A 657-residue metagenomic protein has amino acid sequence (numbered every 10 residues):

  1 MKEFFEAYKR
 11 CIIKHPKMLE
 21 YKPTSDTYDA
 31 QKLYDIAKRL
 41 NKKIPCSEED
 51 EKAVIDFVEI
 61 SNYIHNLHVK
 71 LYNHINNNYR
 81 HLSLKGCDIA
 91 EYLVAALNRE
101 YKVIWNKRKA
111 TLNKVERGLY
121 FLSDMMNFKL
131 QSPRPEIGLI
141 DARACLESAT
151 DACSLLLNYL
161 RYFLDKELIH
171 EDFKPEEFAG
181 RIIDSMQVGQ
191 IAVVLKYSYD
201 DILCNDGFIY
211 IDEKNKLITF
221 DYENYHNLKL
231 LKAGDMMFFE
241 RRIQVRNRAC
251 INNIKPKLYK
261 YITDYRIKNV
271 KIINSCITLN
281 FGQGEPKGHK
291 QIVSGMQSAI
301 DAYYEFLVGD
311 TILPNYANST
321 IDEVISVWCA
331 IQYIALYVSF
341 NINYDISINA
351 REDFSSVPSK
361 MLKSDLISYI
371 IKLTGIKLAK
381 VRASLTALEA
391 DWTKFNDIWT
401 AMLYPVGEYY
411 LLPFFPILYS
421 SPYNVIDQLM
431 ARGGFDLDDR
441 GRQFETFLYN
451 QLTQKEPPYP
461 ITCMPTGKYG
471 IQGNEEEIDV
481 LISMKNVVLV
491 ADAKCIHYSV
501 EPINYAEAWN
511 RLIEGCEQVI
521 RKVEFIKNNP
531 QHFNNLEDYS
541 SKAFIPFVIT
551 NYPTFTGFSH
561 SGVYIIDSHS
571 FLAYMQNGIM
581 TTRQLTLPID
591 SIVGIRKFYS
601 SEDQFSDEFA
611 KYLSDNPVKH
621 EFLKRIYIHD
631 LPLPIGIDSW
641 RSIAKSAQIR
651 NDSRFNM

Functional and structural regions predicted by a protein language model:
M1-D439, T446, Q454, N528-I545 (+1 more regions): Acidic, metal-dependent phosphodiester-chemistry machinery of nucleic-acid enzymes
F435-D439, Y469-I471, N504-E514: Short, contiguous acidic/charged loop-to-helix segments that flank catalytic cores in large enzymes
R440, F444, L448, E514-Q518: Short amphipathic alpha-helical segments
Y449-T453, V523: A generic structural signal for short, well-ordered alpha-helical segments in conserved domains
T453-N474: A short acidic/basic microdomain associated with nuclease active sites
E475-S483: Catalytic metal-binding acidic patch
I482-V500: Active-site beta-strand-loop-beta-strand hairpin of nuclease catalytic cores that positions key catalytic residues
C495-T550: Catalytic cores of nucleic-acid endonucleases
